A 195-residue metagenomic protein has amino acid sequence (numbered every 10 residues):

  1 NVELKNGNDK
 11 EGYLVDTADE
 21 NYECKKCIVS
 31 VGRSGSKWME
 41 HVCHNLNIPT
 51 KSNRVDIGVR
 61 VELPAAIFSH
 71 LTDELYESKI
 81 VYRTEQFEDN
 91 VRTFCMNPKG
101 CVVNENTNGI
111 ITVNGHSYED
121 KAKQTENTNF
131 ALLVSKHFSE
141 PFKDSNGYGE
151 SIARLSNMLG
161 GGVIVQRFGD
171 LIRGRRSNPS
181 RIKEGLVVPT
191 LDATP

Functional and structural regions predicted by a protein language model:
N1-P195: Residues forming the flavin
